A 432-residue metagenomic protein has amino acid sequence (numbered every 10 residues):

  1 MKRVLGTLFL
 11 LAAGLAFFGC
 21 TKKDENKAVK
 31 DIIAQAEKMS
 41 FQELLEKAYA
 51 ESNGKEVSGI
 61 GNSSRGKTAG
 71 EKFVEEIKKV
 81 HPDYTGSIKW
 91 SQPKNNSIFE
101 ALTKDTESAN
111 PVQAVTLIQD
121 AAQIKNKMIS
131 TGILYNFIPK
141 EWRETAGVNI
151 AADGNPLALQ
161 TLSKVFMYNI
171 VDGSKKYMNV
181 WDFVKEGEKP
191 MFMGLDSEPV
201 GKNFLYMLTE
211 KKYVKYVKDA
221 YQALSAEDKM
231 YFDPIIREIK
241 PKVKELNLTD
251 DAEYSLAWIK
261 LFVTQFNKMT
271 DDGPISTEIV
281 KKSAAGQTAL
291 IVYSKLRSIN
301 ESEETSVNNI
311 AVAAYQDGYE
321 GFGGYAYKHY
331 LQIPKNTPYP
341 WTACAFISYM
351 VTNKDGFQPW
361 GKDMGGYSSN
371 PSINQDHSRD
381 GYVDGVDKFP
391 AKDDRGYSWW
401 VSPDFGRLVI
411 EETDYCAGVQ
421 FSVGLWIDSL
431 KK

Functional and structural regions predicted by a protein language model:
M1-V4: Positively charged n-region of N-terminal signal peptides that target proteins for export
A16-G19: C-terminal motif of bacterial Sec signal peptides marking the signal peptidase cleavage site
T21-K23: Bacterial signal peptide processing site
E25-K27, I33-V57, K78: Immediate post-signal peptide segment of exported/extracytoplasmic ligand-binding proteins
K30, E37, D393-K432: Conserved C-terminal helix/tail region of periplasmic/extracytoplasmic solute-binding proteins
E56-E75, I88-T103, P111-P274: Extracytoplasmic ligand-binding site segments that recognize negatively charged/polar headgroups
E253-L256, T264-N336, V383: Extracytoplasmic/periplasmic substrate-binding proteins
G324-L408: Mature extracytoplasmic/periplasmic domains
